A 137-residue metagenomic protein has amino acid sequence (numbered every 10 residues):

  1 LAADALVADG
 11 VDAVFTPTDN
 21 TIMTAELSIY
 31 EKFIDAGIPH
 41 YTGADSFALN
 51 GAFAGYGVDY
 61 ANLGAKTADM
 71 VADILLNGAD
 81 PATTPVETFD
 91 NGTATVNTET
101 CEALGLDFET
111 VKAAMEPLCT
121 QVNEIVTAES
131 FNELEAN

Functional and structural regions predicted by a protein language model:
L1, N20-T21, A44-S46, D59-K66 (+1 more regions): Hinge/beta->alpha junction and helix N-cap segments in small-molecule ligand-binding domains
L1-G10: Extracellular/periplasmic Venus flytrap/periplasmic-binding protein
A2, A25-I29, L63, T67 (+2 more regions): Stable alpha-helical elements in mature extracytoplasmic
L6-V7, K32-I34, G57-A61: Short, hinge-like loop/turn segments at secondary-structure boundaries
G10-I22, Y41-G43: Periplasmic-binding protein-like
A25, I29-F53: Venus flytrap/periplasmic-binding-protein-like
V58-A79: Hydrophobic alpha-helical segments within soluble ligand-binding/sensing domains
D73-N137: Hinge/cleft segment of the Venus flytrap/periplasmic-binding protein
